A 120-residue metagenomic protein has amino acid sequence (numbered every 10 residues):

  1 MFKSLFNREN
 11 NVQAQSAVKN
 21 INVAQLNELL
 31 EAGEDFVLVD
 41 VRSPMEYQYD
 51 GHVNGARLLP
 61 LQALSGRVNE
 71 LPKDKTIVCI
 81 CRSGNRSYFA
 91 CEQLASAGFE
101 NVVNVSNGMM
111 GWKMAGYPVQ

Functional and structural regions predicted by a protein language model:
M1-F36, P44-T76, N85-Q120: Rhodanese-like catalytic fold shared by cysteine-dependent sulfurtransferases and DSP/PTP-type phosphatases
I80: Short, surface-exposed ligand- or partner-binding patches at beta-edge/loop junctions that are enriched in aromatics
